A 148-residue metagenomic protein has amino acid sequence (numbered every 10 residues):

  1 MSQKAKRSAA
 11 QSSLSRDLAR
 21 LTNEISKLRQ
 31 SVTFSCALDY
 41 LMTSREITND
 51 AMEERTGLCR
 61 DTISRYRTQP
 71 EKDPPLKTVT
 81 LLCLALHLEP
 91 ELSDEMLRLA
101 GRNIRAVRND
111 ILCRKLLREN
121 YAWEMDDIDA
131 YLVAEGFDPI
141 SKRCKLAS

Functional and structural regions predicted by a protein language model:
S2, K6-A9, D94-W123, R143-C144: Short, charged recognition helix plus adjacent turn of helix-turn-helix-like nucleic-acid-binding domains
Q11-T48, E124-S148: A short, Lys/Arg-rich alpha-helix, primarily the initiator
M42, E53, C83: The alpha-helix within a helix-turn-helix
T48-R55: Short alpha-helical "recognition helix" segments of helix-turn-helix
A51, T62, L92: Residues in the helix-turn-helix
G57-P74, L99-G101: Recognition helix of helix-turn-helix/homeodomain-like DNA-binding domains that insert into the DNA major groove
P70-L84: Short, basic-rich loop-to-helix N-cap that marks the start of a DNA-contacting helix
A85-M96: Mid-chain, well-packed structural core segment of small domains
